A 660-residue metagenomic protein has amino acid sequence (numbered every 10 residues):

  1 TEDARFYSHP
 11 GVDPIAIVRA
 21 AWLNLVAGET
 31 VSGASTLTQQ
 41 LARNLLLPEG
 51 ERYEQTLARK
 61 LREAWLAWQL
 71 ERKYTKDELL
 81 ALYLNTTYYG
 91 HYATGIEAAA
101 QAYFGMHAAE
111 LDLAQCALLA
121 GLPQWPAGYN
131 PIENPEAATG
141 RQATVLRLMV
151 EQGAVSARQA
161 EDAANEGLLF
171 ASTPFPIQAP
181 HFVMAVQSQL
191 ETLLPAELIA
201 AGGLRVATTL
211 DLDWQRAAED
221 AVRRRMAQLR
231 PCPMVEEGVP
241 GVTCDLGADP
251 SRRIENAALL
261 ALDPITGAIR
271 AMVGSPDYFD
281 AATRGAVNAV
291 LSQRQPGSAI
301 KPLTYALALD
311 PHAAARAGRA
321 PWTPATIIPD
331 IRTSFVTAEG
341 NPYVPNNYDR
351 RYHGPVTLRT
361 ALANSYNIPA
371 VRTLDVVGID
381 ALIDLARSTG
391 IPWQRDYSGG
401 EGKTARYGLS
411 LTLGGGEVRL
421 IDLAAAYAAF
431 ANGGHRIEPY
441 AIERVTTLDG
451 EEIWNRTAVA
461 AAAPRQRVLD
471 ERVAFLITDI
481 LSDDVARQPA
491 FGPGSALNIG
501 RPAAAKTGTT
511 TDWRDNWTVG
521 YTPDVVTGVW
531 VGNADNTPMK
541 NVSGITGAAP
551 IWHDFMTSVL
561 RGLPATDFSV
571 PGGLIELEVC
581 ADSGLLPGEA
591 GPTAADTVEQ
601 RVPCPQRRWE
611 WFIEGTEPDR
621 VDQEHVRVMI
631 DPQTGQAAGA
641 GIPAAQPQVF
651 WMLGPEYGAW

Functional and structural regions predicted by a protein language model:
T1-L23, A286-L307: Active/ligand-binding-proximal structured segments within catalytic/core domains that scaffold catalytic residues
R5-I15, T30-S32, Y53-E54, E78-L80 (+11 more regions): Surface-exposed patches in mature extracellular/periplasmic domains of secreted proteins
F6-H9, E29-R223, V273, D384-A405 (+3 more regions): Non-catalytic, structured segments within soluble enzyme domains
L23-G50, P174-A179, A313-L382, G408 (+4 more regions): Conserved catalytic neighborhood of penicillin-recognizing serine enzymes
Q39, R43-L47, N85-Y92, A109 (+14 more regions): Glycine-rich, acidic and aromatic/proline-enriched surface loops and short helix-turn segments that act as binding
A67, E71, P123-R141, G202-D213 (+8 more regions): Active-site loop and adjoining helix of the penicillin-binding protein/serine DD-peptidase-beta-lactamase fold
T208-S251, E255-D263, M272-A289, S298-I300 (+5 more regions): A penicillin-recognizing enzyme superfamily signal
Q623-W660: C-terminal functional modules
